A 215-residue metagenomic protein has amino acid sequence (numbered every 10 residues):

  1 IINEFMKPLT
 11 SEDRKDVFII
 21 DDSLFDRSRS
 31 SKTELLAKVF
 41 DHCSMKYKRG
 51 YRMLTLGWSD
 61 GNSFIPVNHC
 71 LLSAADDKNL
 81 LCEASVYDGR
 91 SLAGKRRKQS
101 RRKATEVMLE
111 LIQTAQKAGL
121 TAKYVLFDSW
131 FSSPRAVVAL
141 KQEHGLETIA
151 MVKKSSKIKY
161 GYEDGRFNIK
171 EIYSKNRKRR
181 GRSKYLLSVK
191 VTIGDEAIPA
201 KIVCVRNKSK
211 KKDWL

Functional and structural regions predicted by a protein language model:
I1, D41, R90-S91, K103 (+1 more regions): Helix N-terminus capping/helix-initiation residues
I1-D76, L80, L186-K190: Active-site-proximal, Lys/Arg-enriched surface segment that forms a nucleic-acid-binding/basic interface patch
E4-P8, L111-T114, I172: Residues that form generic nucleotide/phosphate-binding pockets
R14-I20, S85-Y87, E110-I112, K175-R179: A broad, low-specificity signal for short, low-complexity segments enriched in glycine/proline and polar/charged
K15-V17, K123-Y124, E147, W214-L215: Beta-sheet entry/capping signal
C43-K46, V137-V138, V205-R206: A generic local secondary-structure boundary/capping motif
S59-G89, R97, E147-L215: An anionic, glycine-rich sequence signature occurring as long contiguous blocks
V86-E163: Domain-level cores of phosphate- or acyl-group-handling catalytic modules
